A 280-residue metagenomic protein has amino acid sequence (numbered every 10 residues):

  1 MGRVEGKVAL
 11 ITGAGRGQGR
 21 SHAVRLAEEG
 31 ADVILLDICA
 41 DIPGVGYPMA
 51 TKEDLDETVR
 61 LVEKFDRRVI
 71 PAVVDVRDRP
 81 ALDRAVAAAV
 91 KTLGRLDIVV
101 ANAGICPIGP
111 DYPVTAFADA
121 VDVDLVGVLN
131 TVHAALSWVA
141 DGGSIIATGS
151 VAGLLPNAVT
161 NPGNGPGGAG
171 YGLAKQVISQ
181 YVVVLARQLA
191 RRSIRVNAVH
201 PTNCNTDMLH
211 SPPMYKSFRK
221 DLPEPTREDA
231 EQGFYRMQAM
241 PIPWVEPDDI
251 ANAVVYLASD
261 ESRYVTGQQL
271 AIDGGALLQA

Functional and structural regions predicted by a protein language model:
G2-A40: Canonical Rossmann dinucleotide-binding motif of NAD(H)/NADP(H)-dependent dehydrogenases/reductases, specifically
M49-D56, K91, G104-D119, N157-N164 (+3 more regions): Conserved mid-core segment of classical short-chain dehydrogenase/reductases
I105-G109, I146-R191, N203-N205: Catalytic loop of short-chain dehydrogenase/reductase
V132-H133, V183: A short, exposed helix-loop element centered on a Lys and neighboring polar residues
A190, R195, V265-G267: Short, small/polar-rich loop/turn modules that mediate ligand/substrate recognition or access, typified
E224-E228, Q238-I250: A conserved structural motif in NAD(P)-dependent oxidoreductases
P241-P243, V254-V255, T266-A280: Short C-terminal tail/terminal secondary-structure segment of NAD(P)H-dependent dehydrogenase/reductase domains
